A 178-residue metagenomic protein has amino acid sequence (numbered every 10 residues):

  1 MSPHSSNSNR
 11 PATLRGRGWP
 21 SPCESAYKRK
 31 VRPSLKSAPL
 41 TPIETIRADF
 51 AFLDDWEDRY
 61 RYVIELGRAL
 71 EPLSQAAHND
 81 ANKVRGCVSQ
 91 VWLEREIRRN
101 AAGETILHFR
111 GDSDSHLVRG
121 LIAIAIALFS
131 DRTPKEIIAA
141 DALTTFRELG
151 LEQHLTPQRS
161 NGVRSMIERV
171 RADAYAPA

Functional and structural regions predicted by a protein language model:
S2-P11: Extreme N-terminal basic, low-complexity initiation segments that serve as generic localization/processing leaders
A38-A81: Extended low-complexity intrinsically disordered regions
S74-I97: Structured beta-strand/loop patches that form or line metal/cofactor-binding pockets in enzymes
I97-L117, I126-S130: Conserved interaction-surface patches within small, structured recognition/assembly domains
S113, F146-A178: C-terminal binding/interaction regions
